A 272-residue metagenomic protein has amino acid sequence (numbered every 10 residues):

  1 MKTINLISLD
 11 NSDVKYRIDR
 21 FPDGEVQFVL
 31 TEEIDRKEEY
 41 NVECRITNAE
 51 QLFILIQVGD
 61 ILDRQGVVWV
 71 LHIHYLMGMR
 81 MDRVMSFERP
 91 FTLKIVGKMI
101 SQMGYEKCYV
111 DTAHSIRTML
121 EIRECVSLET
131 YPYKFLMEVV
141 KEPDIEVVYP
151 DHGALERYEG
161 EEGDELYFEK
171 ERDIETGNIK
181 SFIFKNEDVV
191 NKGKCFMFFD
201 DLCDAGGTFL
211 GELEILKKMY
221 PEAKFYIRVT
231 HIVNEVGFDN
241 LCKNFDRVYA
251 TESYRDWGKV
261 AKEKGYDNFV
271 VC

Functional and structural regions predicted by a protein language model:
M1-C272: PRPP-associated nucleotide enzymes
